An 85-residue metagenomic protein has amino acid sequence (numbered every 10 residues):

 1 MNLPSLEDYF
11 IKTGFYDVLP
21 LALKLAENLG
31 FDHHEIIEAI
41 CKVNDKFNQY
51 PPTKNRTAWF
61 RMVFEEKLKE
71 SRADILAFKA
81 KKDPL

Functional and structural regions predicted by a protein language model:
M1-K69, L76-L85: Append "and, occasionally, other polyanion-binding protein interfaces
